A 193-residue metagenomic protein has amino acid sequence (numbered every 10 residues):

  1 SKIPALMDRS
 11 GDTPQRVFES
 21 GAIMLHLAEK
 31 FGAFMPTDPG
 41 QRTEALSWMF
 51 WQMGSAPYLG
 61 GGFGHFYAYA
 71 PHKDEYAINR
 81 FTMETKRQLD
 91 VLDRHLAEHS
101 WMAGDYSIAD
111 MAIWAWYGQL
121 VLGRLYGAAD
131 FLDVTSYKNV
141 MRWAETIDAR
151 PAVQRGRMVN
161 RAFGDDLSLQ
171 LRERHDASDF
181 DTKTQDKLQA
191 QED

Functional and structural regions predicted by a protein language model:
S1-N79, M83-K86, D93, E98-M102 (+1 more regions): GST-like domain detector, emphasizing the conserved glutathione-binding G-site in the N-terminal thioredoxin-like
L6, I23, L92, D110 (+1 more regions): Residue-level signal for nonpolar/aromatic packing positions in well-ordered secondary structure
T13-V17, N79, F131-M141, L171 (+1 more regions): Glycine-rich, flexible loop segments associated with nucleotide phosphate handling
A28-G32, M53, A97, W116-Y117 (+4 more regions): Hydrophobic/aromatic-lined pockets within catalytic cores
Q41, A56, V140-W143, V153: Hydrophobic side chains within well-formed alpha-helices
L59-G64, W101-R142, T146-I147, R157 (+1 more regions): GST superfamily/GST-like fold recognition
F81-Q88, W116, W143: Alpha-helical packing segments of well-folded alpha/beta enzyme cores
N160-D193: Acidic/histidine-enriched, glycine/proline-rich intrinsically disordered or flexible terminal extensions
